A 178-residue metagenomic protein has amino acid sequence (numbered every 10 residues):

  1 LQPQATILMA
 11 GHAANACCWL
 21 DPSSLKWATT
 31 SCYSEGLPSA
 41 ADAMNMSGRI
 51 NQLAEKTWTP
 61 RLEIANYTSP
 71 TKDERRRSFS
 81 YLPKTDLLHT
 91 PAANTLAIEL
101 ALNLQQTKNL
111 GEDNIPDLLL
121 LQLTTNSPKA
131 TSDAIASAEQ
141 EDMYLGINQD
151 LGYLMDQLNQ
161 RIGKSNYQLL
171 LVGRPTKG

Functional and structural regions predicted by a protein language model:
L1, L121-T124, L170-R174: Generic beta-strand/beta-sheet core signal
L1-I115, T124-T131: His/Asp/Glu-rich, glycine-adjacent segments that coordinate divalent cations and/or stabilize oxyanion chemistry on
L88-L96, A138-L145, Q149: Soluble non-cytosolic domains of exported or imported proteins
D113-L119, K164-Q168: Loop/turn elements at helix/coil->beta-strand transitions in domains of secreted/extracellular proteins
T131-A138: Histidine-centered catalytic/metal-binding microenvironments
G146-G178: Metal-dependent active-site segment of extracytoplasmic phospho-/sulfohydrolases and closely related
